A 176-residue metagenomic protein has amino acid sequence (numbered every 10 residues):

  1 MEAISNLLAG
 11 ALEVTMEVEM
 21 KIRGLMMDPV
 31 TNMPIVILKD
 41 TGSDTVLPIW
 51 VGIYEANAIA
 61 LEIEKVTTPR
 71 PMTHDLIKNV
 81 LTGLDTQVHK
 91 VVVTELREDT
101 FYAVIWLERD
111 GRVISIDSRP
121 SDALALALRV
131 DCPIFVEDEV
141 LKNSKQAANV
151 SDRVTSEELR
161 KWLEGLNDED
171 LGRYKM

Functional and structural regions predicted by a protein language model:
M1-T15: N-terminal amphipathic/basic-hydrophobic helices that include classical n-h-c signal peptides and signal-anchor
L12-M176: Divalent-cation
